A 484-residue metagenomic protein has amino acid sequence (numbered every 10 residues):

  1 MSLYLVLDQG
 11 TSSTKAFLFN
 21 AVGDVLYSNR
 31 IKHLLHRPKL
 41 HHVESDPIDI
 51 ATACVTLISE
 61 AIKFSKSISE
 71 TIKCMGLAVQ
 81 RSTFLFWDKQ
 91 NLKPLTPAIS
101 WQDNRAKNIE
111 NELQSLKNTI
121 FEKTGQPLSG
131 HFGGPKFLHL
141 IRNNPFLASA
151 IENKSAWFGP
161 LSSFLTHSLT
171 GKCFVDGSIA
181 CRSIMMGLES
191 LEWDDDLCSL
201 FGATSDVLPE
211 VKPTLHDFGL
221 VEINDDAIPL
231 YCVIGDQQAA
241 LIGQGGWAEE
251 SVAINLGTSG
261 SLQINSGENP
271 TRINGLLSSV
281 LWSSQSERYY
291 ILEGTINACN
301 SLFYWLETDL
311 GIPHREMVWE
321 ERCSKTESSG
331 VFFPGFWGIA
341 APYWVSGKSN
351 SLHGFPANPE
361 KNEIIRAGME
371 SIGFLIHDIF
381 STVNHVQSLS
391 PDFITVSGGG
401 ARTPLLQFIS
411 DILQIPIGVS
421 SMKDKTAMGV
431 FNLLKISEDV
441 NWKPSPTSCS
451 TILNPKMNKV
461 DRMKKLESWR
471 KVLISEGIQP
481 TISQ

Functional and structural regions predicted by a protein language model:
M1-T96, E122, S149, D225-C232 (+3 more regions): N-terminal glycine/serine-rich phosphate-binding loop of ATP-dependent small-molecule kinases, especially carbohydrate
L5-L7, K107, L113-P127, H131-F174 (+4 more regions): Active-site core segments that coordinate phosphate-bearing ligands/cofactors across diverse enzyme families
H33, V79, Q102, L215 (+2 more regions): Residues that line or immediately flank small-molecule/substrate-binding pockets and catalytic motifs
F64-W101, P127-H131, S162, T166-G187 (+2 more regions): Short beta-strand-loop/turn "lid" adjacent to the catalytic site in phosphate-handling enzymes
D195-H216: A conserved helix-loop-beta module that forms one wall/lid of the active-site cleft in ATP-utilizing catalytic domains
